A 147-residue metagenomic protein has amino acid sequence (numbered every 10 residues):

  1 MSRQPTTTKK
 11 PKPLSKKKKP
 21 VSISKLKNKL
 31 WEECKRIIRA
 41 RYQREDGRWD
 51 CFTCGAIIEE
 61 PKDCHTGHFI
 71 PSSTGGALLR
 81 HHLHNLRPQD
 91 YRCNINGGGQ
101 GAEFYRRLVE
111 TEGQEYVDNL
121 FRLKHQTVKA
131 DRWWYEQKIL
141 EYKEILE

Functional and structural regions predicted by a protein language model:
M1-I37, Y42, A56-I57, L120-E147: A boundary/linker detector
L26, L78, N96: Conserved aromatic-histidine-acidic binding/catalytic patches
W31, K35, R39, R48-C51 (+2 more regions): A general structural signal for well-ordered alpha-helical packing
R39-E45, L78-L83: Immediate flanking context of iron-sulfur cluster ligation sites
D50-L86: Histidine-centered nuclease catalytic patch
A56-E59, L83-G113: Short Cys/His-centered divalent metal-binding micro-motifs
S72-N85, V109-K124: Short microdomains enriched in Cys/His and/or Lys/Arg
